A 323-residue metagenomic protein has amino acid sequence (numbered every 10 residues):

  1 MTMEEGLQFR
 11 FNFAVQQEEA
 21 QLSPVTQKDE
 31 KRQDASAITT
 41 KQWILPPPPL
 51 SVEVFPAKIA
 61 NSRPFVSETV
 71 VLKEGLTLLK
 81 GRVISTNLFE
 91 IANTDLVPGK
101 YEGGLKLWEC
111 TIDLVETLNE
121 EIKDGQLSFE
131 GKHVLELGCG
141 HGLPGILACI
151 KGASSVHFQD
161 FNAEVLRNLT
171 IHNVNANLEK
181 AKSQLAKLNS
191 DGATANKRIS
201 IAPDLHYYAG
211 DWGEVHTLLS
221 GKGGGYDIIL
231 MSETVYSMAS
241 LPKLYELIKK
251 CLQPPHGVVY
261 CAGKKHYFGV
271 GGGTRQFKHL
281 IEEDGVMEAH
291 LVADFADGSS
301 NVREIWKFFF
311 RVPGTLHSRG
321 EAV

Functional and structural regions predicted by a protein language model:
M1-V323: S-adenosylmethionine-dependent methyltransferases
